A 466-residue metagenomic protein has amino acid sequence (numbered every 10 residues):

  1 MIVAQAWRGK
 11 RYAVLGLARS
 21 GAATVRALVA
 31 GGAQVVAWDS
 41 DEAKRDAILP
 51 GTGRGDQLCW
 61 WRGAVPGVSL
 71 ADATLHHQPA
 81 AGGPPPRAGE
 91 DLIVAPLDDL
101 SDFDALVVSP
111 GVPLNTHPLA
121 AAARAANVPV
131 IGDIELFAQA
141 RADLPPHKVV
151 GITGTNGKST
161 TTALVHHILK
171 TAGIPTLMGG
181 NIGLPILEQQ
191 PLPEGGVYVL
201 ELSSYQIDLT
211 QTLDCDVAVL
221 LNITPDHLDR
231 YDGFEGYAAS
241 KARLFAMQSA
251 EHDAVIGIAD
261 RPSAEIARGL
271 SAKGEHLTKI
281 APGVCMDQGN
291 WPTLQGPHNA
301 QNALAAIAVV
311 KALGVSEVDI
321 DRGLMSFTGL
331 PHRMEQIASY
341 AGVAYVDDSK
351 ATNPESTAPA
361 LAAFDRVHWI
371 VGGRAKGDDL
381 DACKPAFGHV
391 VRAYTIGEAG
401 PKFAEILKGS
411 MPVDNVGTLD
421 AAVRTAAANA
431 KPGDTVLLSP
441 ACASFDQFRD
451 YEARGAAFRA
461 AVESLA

Functional and structural regions predicted by a protein language model:
M1-P79, R87-G132, L136: N-terminal leader/targeting and accessory segments in enzymes
V3-R11, G21-G31, N290-V390, E405: Nucleotide phosphate-binding/pyrophosphate-handling subdomain across enzymes that bind or process nucleotide phosphates
G16, L28, L106, I152 (+12 more regions): Residue-level signal for inorganic ion chemistry
A18, D41, I182, A259-D260 (+1 more regions): Residues in the short beta-alpha loop(s) of Rossmann-like NAD(P)-binding domains
Q34-D39, L177-M178, V199, K279 (+1 more regions): Short beta-strand "acidic-cap" motif of Rossmann-like dinucleotide-binding folds
Q34-S40, A254-I258, I370-V371, G388-E398: Short internal beta-strands
D72, S101, P110, L114-I258 (+4 more regions): Phosphate-binding loop of NTP-binding sites
E90, D379-D434: C-terminal helical cap/extension that packs against the catalytic core of soluble nucleotide-cofactor enzymes
